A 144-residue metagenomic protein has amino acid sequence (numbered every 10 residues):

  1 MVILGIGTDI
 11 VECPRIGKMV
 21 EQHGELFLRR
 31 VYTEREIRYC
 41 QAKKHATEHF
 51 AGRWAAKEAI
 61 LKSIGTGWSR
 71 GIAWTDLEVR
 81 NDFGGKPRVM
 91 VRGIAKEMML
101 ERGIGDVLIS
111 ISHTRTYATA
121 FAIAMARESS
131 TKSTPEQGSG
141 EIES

Functional and structural regions predicted by a protein language model:
M1-S144: Core catalytic alpha/beta fold that binds nucleotide/phospho-ligands
